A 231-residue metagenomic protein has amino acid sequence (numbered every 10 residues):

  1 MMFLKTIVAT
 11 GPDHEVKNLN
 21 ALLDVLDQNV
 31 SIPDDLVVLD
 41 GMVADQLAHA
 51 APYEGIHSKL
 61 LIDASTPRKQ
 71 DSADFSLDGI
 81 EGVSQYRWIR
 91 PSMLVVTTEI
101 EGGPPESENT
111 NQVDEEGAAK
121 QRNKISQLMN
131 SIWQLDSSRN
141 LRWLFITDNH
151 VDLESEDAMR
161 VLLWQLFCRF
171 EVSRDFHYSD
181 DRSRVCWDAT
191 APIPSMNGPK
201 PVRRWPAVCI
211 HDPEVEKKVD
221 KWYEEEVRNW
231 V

Functional and structural regions predicted by a protein language model:
M1-V231: Charged, compositionally biased interaction regions
